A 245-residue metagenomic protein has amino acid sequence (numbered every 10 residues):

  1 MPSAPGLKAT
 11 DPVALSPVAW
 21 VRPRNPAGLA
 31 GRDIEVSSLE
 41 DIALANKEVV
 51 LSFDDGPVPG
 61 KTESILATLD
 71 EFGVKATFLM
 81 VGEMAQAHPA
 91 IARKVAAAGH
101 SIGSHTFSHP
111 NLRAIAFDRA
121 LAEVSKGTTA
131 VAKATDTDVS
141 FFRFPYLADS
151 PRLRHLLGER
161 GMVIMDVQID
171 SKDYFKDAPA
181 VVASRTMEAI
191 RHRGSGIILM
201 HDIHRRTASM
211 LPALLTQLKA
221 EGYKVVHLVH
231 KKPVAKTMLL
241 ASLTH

Functional and structural regions predicted by a protein language model:
M1-V50, A67-A76, G194-H245: Terminal accessory/targeting
A14-K133, T137, P233: Active-site beta->alpha N-cap acidic-glycine motif
V49-S52, A76-M80, S101-S104, S140-R143 (+3 more regions): Structural recognition of the beta-strand scaffold that forms the well-ordered cores of secreted hydrolase catalytic
G56, V81-E83, F107, P145-L147 (+3 more regions): Active-site beta-loop-alpha junctions enriched in small/polar residues
K61, R93, P110-T135, Y146-G194 (+1 more regions): Alpha-helical scaffold elements lining the catalytic groove of polysaccharide deacetylases
V95-A98, H105, L156-E159, Q217-E221: Generic alpha-helical hydrophobic packing signal
K133-V139, G222-V225: Surface-exposed helix-capping loop/turn segments at secondary-structure junctions
